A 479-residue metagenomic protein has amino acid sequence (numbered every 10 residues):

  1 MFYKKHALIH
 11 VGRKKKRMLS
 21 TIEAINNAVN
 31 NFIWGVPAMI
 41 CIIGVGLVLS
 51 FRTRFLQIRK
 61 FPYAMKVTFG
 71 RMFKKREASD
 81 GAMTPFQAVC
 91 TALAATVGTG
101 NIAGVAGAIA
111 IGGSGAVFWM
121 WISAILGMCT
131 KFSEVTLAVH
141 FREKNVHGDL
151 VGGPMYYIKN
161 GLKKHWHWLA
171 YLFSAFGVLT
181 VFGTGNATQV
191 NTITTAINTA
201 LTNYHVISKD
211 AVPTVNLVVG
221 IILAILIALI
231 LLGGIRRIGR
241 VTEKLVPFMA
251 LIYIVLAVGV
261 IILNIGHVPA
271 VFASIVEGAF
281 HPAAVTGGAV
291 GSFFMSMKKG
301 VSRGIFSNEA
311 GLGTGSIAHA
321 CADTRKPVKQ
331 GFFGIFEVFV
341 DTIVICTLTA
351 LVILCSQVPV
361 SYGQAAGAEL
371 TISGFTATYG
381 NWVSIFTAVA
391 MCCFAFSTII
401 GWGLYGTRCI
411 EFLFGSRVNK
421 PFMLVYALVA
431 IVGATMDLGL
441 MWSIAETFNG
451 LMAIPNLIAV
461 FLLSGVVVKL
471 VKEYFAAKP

Functional and structural regions predicted by a protein language model:
L8-R13, R17-T99, I109-A116, G127 (+2 more regions): N-terminal alpha-helical transmembrane segments of multi-pass membrane transport and channel/translocase proteins
L19-I22, R52-Q57, G100-V105, S114 (+7 more regions): Transmembrane helix-loop junctions in multi-pass membrane proteins
M39-G44, W121, A170-A175, T202-I235 (+4 more regions): Transmembrane alpha-helical segments of multi-pass small-molecule transport proteins
C41-V48, R52-M65, V190-I197, V215-V276 (+2 more regions): Membrane-interface loop-to-helix entry segments
L49-S50, S123-G148, M155, K159-N191 (+3 more regions): Helix-loop-helix module between adjacent transmembrane segments
F55-M83, G107-V117, W121, C129-K164 (+4 more regions): Flexible loop linkers connecting adjacent transmembrane helices in multi-pass alpha-helical membrane transporters
R76-I111, L137-G161, L172-V178, V290-F339: Alpha-helical membrane segments and immediately flanking helix-loop junctions that form or couple to the substrate/ion
F132-R142, V146, V258-S274, V285-G288 (+3 more regions): Extracellular/periplasmic helix-exit of transmembrane alpha-helices
